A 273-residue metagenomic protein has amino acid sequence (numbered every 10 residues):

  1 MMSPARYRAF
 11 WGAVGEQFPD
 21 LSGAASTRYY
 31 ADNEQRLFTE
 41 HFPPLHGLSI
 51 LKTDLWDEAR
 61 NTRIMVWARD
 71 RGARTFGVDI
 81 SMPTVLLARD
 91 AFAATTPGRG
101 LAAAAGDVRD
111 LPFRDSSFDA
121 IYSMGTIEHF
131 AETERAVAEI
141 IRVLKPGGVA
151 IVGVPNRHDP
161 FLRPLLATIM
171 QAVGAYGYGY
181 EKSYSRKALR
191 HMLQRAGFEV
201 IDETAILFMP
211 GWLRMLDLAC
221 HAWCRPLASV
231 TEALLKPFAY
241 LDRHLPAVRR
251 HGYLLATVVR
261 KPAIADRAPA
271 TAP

Functional and structural regions predicted by a protein language model:
M1-H46, R214: Conserved class I S-adenosyl-L-methionine
A25-Y29, Q171-A188: Acceptor-substrate binding/catalytic loop of class I
S49-D110: Class I SAM-dependent methyltransferase SAM/SAH-binding core
R109-A120: A short acidic, Gly/Pro-enriched loop at the edge of an enzyme's catalytic core that lines a small-molecule cofactor
E134-V149: A short glycine-rich, Lys/Arg-flanked "PGG" loop and its adjoining helix->strand segment in the class I
V149-V173: Conserved class I S-adenosyl-L-methionine
A167, D202-P273: A C-terminal cap/extension of S-adenosyl-L-methionine-dependent methyltransferases that defines the acceptor-substrate
Y180-G197, E203: Short alpha-helix
